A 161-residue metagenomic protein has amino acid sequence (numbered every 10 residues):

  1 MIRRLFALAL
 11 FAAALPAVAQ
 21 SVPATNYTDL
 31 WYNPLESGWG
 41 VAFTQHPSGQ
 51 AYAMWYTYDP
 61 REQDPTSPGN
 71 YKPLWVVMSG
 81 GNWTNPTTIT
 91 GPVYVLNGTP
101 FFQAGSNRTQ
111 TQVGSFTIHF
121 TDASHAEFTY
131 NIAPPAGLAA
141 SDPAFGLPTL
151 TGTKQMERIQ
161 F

Functional and structural regions predicted by a protein language model:
M1-A7: Bacterial N-terminal signal peptides that target proteins for export
A14-P16: N-terminal signal peptide c-region/cleavage motif recognized by signal peptidases
Q20-F161: Mature soluble binding/inhibitory domains
